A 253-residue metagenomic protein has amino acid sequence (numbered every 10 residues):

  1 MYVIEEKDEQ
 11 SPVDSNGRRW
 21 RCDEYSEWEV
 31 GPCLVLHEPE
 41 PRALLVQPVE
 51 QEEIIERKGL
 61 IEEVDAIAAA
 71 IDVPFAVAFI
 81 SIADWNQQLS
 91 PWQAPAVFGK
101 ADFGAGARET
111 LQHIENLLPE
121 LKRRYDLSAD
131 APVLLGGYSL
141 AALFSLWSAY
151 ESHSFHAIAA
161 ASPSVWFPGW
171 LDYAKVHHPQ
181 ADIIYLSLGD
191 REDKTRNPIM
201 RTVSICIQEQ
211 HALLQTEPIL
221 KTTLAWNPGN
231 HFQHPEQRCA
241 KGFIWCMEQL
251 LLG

Functional and structural regions predicted by a protein language model:
M1-A43, F75: A domain-start/cap signature at the N-terminus of enzymes
P39-N116, E120-D126: Serine-hydrolase catalytic machinery in alpha/beta-hydrolase-like enzymes
V46-E50, S162, L188: The conserved beta1-alpha1 loop
V64-D65, S148-A149, H211: A conserved amphipathic alpha-helix that caps or lines the catalytic cleft of carbohydrate- and lipid-modifying enzymes
P132-G137, A161: Short beta-strand immediately N-terminal to the catalytic nucleophile in serine-hydrolase-like folds
G136-A141, S145: Gly/Ala-rich beta-loop-alpha elbow adjacent to hydrolase catalytic centers
W147-A157: Conserved hydrolase catalytic core segment
S164-C246: The feature captures the conserved acid-bearing segment of alpha/beta-hydrolase catalytic domains
